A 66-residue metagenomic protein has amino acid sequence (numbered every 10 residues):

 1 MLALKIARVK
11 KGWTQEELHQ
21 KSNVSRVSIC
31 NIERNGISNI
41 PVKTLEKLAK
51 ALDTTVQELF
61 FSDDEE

Functional and structural regions predicted by a protein language model:
A3-K21: Short basic helix-loop element that most often maps to the first helix and adjoining turn of HTH DNA-binding modules
L4, L18, I29-I32, L59: Conserved hydrophobic/aromatic packing and binding residues within compact polymer-binding modules
A7-K11, N31, F60-E66: Short, charged recognition helix plus adjacent turn of helix-turn-helix-like nucleic-acid-binding domains
K21, N39, K50-A51: Residue cluster at the C-terminal edge of the helix-turn-helix DNA-binding motif
V24-S38: Recognition helix of helix-turn-helix/homeodomain-like DNA-binding domains that insert into the DNA major groove
I37-K47, E66: Short, basic-rich loop-to-helix N-cap that marks the start of a DNA-contacting helix
K43-E58: DNA major-groove recognition helix of helix-turn-helix/homeodomain DNA-binding modules
